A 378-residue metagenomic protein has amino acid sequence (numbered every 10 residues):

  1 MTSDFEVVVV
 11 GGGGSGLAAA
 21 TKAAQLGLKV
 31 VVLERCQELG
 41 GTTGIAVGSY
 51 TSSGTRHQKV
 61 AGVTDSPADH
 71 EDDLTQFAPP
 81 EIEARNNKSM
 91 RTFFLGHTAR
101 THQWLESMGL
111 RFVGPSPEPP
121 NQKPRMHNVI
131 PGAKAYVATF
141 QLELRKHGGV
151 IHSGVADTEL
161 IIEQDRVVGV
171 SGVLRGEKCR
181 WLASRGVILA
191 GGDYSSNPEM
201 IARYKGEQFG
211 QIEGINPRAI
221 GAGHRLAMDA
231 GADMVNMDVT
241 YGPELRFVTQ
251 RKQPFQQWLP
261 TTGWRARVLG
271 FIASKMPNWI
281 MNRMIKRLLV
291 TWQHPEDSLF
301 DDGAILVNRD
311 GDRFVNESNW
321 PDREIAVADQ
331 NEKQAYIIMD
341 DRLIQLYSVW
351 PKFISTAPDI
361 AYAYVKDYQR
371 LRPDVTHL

Functional and structural regions predicted by a protein language model:
T2-F5, G176-G186: Core beta-strand elements of the Rossmann-like FAD/NAD(P) dinucleotide-binding domain in flavoenzyme oxidoreductases
T2-S15: Beta1/beta-strand and adjacent pyrophosphate-binding region of the FAD-binding site in flavoprotein oxidoreductases
A23: Aromatic pocket-lining residues of Rossmann-like dinucleotide-binding sites
K29, R35-V150, G154-A156, D297 (+2 more regions): Conserved N-terminal/central alpha/beta ligand/cofactor-binding core
S153-R166: A conserved short coil-to-beta-strand element within the FAD-binding core of flavoproteins
I162, V173, N308-R309: Short, acidic, Ser/Thr-enriched surface-loop or helix-capping motifs
W181-R267: Glycine-rich loop(s) and the adjacent beta-strand/alpha-helix scaffold that form part
F247-L378: FAD cofactor-binding and catalytic pocket of flavoenzymes
